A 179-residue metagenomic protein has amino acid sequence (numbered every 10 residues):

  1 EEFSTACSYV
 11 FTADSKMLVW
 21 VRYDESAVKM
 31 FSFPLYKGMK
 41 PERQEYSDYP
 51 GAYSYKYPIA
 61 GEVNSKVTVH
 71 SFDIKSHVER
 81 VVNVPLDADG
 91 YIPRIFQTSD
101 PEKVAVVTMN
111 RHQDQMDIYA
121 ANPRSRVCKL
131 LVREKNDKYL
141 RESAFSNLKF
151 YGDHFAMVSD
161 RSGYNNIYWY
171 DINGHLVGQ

Functional and structural regions predicted by a protein language model:
E1-A6, D87-I92, N136-F145: Short glycine-/Asp-/Thr-/Trp-enriched loop segments that recur within the blades of beta-propeller repeat domains
E1-V10, M17-K75, E79-V81: Predominantly five- to eight-bladed beta-propeller fold
S8, V19-E25, I59-V63, T98-D100 (+4 more regions): Beta-strand C-termini and the immediately following turn/loop, strongest in propeller blades
S15-L18, V69, L131, I167: Conserved structural-core and active-site-/substrate-pathway-adjacent residues in large, well-folded domains of enzymes
V67-I74, Y119-R126, W169-G174: Beta-propeller blade signature
I74, V78-V106, N110: Long hydrophobic segments that form regular secondary structure
R80-N83, C128-R133, V177-Q179: Beta-propeller fold detector
